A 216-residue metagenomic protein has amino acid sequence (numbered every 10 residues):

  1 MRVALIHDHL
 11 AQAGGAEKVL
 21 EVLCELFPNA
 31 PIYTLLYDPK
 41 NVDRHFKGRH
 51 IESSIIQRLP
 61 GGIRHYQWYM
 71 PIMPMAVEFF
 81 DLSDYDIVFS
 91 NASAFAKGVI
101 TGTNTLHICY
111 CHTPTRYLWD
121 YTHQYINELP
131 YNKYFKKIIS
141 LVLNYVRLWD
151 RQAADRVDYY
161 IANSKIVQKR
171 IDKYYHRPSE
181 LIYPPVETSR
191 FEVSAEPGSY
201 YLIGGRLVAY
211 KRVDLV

Functional and structural regions predicted by a protein language model:
M1-A11, L35-L36: Nucleotide-activated donor-dependent transferases that construct or modify glycoconjugates
G15, I171, K211-L215: Active-site helix-initiating loop/hinge in glycosyltransferases
V19-L20, V216: A structural motif in glycosyltransferase catalytic domains
L26-K97: Active-site donor-binding segments of glycosyltransferases and PAPS-dependent sulfotransferases
I87-S90, T101-N132, E180: Active-site proximal beta-strand in glycosyltransferases
N127-Y160, Q168: Membrane-proximal helix-turn-helix segments that form the acceptor-binding/catalytic region of lipid-linked
I166, P185: Carbohydrate-associated surface elements
E192-K211: Conserved donor-binding/catalytic core segment of Leloir-type glycosyltransferases
